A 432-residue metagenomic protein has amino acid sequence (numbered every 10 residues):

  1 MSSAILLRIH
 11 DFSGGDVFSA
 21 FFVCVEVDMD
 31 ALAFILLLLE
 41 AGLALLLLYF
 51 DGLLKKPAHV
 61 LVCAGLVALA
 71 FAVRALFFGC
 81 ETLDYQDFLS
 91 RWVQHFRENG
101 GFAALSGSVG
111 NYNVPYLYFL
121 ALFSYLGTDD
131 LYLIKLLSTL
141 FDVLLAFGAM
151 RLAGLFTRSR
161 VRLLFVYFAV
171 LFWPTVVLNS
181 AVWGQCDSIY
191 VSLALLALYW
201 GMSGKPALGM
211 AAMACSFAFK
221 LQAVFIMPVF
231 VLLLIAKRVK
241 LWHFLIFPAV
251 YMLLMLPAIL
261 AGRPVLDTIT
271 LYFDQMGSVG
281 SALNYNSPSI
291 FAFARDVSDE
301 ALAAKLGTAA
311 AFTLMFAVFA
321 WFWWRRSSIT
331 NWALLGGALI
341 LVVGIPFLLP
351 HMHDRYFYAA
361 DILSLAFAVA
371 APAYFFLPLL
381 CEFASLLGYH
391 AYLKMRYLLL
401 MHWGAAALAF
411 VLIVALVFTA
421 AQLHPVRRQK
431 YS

Functional and structural regions predicted by a protein language model:
M29-L39, L48-Y49, F77, I269-N286 (+2 more regions): Transmembrane helical bundles and short interhelical boundary loops of multi-pass, membrane-embedded
A31-D87, F172-P174, P248-R263, V343: Transmembrane signal-anchor helices characteristic of membrane glycosylation enzymes that use polyprenol
L32-A33, V114, T128-F147, E300-F312: Loop-to-helix entry region of an early transmembrane alpha helix in multi-pass inner-membrane enzymes
L47-L53, H59, L155, Q275-L348: Aromatic/glycine/proline-enriched transmembrane-helix motif characteristic of membrane-embedded glycan-assembly enzymes
F78-W92, G107-F119, V279-I290: Extracytoplasmic catalytic/substrate-binding loops of multi-pass membrane glycan-assembly enzymes
F147-R151, I189-P206, L363-S364: Specific aromatic-rich, kink-prone transmembrane helix
R162-Y199, M210-Q222, F247, L339 (+1 more regions): Membrane-embedded helix bundles of polyisoprenyl
F225-A249: Perimembrane helix-loop-helix junctions
